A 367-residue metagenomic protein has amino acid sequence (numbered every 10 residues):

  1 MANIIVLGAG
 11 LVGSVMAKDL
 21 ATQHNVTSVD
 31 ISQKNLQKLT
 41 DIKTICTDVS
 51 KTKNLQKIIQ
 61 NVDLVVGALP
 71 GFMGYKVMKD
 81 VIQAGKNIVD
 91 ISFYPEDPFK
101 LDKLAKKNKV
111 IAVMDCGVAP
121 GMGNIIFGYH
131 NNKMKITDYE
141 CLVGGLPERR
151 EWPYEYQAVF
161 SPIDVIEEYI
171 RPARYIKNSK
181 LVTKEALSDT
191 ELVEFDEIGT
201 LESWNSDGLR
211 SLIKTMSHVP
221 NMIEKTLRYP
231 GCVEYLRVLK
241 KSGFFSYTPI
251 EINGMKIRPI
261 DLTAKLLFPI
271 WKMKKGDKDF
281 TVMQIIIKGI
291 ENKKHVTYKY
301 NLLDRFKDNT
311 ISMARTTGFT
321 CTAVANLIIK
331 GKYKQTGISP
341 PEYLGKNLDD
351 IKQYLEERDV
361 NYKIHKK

Functional and structural regions predicted by a protein language model:
I4-G8: Conserved N-terminal Rossmann-fold NAD(P)-binding element of oxidoreductases
G13-S14: N-terminal Rossmann-fold NAD(P) dinucleotide-binding loop
S28-I31: Conserved acidic E/D residue at the C-terminus of a beta-strand in Rossmann-like folds
Q33-N35, P95: Helix N-cap at the beta1-alpha1 junction of Rossmann-like dinucleotide-binding domains, i.e., the first residues
S50-N61: Conserved Rossmann-fold cofactor-binding substructure of NAD(P)-dependent oxidoreductases
D80-P98: ADP-ribose/adenylate-binding Rossmann-like module
S92-M114: Rossmann-fold NAD(P)-binding glycine/threonine-rich loop
K133-K367: C-terminal catalytic/substrate-binding lobe primarily of soluble NAD(P)-dependent oxidoreductases
